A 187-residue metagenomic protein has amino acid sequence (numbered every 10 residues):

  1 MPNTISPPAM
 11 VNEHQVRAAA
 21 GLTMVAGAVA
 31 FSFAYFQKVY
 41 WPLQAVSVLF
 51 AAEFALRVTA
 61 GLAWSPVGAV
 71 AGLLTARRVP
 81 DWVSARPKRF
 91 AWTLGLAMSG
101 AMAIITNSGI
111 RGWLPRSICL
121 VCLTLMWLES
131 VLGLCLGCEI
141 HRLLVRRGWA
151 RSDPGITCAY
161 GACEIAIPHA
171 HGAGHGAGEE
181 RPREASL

Functional and structural regions predicted by a protein language model:
M1-G172: Membrane-interfacial helix-loop segments of redox and metal-homeostasis proteins, especially TM-loop-TM junctions
C163-L187: Primarily interfacial, aromatic-capped hydrophobic alpha-helices that serve as membrane anchors
